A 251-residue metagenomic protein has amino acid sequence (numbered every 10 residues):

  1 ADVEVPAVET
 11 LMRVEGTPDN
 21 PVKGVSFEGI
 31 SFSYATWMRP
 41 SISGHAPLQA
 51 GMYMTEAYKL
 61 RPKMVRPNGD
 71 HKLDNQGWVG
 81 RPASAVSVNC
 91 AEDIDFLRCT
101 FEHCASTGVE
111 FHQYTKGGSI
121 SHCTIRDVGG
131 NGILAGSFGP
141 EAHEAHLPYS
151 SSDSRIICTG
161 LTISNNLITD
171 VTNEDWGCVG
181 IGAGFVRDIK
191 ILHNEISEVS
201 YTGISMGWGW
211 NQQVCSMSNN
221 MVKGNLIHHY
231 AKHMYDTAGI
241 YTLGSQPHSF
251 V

Functional and structural regions predicted by a protein language model:
A1, W37-M38, I42: N-terminal accessory beta-strand-rich subdomains and adjacent acidic, glycine-rich linkers that precede catalytic cores
E4-T10, V22-W37, G80-A83: LRR N-terminal entry segment and analogous cap-like coil->beta motifs
P6-V14, G44-P47, M52-Y53, A57-K59 (+8 more regions): Extracellular beta-strand/beta-solenoid scaffold signature
P18-D19: A surface-exposed beta-strand-loop module
K23-Y34, K72, E92-S106, T115-G130 (+4 more regions): Right-handed parallel beta-helix
